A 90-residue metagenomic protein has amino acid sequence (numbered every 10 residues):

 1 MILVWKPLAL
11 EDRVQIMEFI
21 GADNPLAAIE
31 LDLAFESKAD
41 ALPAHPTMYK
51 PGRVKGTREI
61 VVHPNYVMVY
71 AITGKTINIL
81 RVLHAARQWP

Functional and structural regions predicted by a protein language model:
M1-I2, P90: Absolute protein N-terminus
I2-T57, T73-T76: Basic, Lys/Arg-enriched alpha-helical interface segments
E36, P64-V67: Σ70-family region 2.3-2.4 aromatic/basic alpha-helix that recognizes the −10 promoter and nucleates DNA melting
P46-T47, R58, R81, R87: Flexible, active-site-adjacent loop/turn segments at secondary-structure boundaries
T57-H63: A beta-hairpin/wing motif
Y66-V67, A71-P90: Enriched for short, Lys/Arg-rich terminal
